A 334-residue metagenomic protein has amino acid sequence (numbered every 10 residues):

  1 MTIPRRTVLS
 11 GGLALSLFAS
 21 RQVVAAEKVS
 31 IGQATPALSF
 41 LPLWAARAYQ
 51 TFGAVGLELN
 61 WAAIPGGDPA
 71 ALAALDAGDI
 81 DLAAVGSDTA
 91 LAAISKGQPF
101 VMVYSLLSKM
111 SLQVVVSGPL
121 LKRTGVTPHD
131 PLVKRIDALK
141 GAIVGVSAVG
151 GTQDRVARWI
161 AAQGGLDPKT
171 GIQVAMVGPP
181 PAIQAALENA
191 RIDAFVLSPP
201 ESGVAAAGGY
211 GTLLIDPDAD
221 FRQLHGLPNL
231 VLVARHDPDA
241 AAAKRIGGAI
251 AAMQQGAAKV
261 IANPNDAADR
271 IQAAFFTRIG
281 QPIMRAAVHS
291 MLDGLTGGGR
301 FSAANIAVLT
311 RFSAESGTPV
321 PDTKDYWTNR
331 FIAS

Functional and structural regions predicted by a protein language model:
M1, A19-G32: C-terminal segment of N-terminal export signals and the immediately downstream linker at the start of the mature
T7-V24: N-terminal export signals
A26-D167, A175-M176, D193-P199: Short, glycine-/small- and polar/acidic-enriched structural segments that line small-molecule recognition paths
Q50, D79, A84, I94 (+8 more regions): Sec/Tat-exported extracytoplasmic proteins
A54, L121-T127, A219-H225, L292-S302: Short, solvent-exposed loop/beta-turn-alpha elements that line the ligand-binding surface or hinge of extracytoplasmic
P181-Q272: Pocket-lining segment of extracytoplasmic ligand-binding domains
D239-T318: Secondary-structure end/capping motifs
T310-S334: Conserved C-terminal helix/tail region of periplasmic/extracytoplasmic solute-binding proteins
